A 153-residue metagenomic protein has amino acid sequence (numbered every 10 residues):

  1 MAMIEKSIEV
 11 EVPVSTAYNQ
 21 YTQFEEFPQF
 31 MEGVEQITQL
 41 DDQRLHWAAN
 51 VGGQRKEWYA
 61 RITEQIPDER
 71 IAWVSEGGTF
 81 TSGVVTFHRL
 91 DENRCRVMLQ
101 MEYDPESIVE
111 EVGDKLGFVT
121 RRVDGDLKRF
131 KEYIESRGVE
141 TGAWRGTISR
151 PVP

Functional and structural regions predicted by a protein language model:
M1-R44, R129-G138, I148-P153: Hydrophobic ligand-binding cavity/cleft-lining segments
M3-S7, R44, E57, R70 (+2 more regions): Intrinsic-disorder/low-complexity, polar/charged segments enriched in Ser/Thr/Lys/Arg/Asp/Glu/Gln
E32-E35, A60, V85: Small-residue-enriched segments and motifs
Q39-H46, Q65-W73: Short, hydrophobic/aromatic-rich segments at coil-to-beta transitions
A49-G53, S75-G77: Short acidic, glycine-rich loop/turn motifs
G52-Y59, P105-V109: Short, cysteine-centered beta-strand-loop-beta hairpins and adjacent loop/turn segments enriched in charged/polar
T63-E64, A72-E132, S136, T141-A143 (+1 more regions): Beta-strand/loop substructures that line and gate deep hydrophobic ligand-binding cavities in soluble
